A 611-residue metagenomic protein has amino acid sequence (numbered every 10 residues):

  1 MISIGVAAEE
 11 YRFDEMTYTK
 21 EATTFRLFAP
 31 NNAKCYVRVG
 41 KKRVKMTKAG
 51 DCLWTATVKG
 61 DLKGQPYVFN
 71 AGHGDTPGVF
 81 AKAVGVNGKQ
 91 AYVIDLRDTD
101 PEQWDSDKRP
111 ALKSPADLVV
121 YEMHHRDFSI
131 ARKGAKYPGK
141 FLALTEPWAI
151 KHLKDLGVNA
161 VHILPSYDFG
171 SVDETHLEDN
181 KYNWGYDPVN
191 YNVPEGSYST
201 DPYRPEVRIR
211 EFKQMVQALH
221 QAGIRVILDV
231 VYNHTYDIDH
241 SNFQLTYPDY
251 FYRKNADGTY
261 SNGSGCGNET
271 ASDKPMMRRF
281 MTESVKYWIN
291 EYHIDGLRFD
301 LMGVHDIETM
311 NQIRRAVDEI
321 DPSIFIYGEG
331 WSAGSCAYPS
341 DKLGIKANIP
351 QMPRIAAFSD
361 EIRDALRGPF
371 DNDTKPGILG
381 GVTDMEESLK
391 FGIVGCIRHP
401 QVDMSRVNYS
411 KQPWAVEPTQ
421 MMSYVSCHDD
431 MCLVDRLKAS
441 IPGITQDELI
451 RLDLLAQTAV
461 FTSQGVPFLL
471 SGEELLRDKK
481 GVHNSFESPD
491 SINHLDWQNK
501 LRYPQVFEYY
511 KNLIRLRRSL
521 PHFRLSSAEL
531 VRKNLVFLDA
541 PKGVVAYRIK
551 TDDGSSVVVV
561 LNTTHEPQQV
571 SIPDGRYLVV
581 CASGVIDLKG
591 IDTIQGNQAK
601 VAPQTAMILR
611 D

Functional and structural regions predicted by a protein language model:
I2-T24, R43-G139: The feature marks proteins involved in alpha-glucan
T19-R26, P30-A33, N534-P573: Carbohydrate-binding surface patches
A29, K63-Q65, I591-D611: C-terminal beta-strand-rich structural cap/linker in extracellular carbohydrate-active enzymes
A91-I94, R314-R315, E319-L476, F486 (+3 more regions): Conserved alpha/beta catalytic core and glycan-binding cleft of carbohydrate-active enzymes
V119-Y121, V161, V226-L228, L297 (+3 more regions): Hydrophobic faces of well-ordered beta-strands that scaffold small-molecule active sites in alpha/beta enzyme cores
H124-Y292, M302-D321, F325, C336: Substrate-binding/active-site clefts of carbohydrate-active enzymes
S405-S410, G465-V482, I492-V557: Glycan-recognition and catalytic regions of carbohydrate-active enzymes
L449, T462, L495, Y503 (+3 more regions): C-terminal accessory region downstream of the catalytic core in glycan-modifying enzymes
